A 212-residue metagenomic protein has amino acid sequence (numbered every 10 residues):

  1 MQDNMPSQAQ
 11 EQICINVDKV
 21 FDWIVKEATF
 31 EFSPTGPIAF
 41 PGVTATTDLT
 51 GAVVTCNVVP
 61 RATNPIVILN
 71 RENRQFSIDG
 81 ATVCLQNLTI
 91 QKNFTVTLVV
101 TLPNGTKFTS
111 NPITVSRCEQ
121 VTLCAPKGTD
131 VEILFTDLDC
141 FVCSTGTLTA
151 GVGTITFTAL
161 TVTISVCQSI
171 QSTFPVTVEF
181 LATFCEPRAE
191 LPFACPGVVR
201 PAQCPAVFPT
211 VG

Functional and structural regions predicted by a protein language model:
M1-G212: Viral structural modules
